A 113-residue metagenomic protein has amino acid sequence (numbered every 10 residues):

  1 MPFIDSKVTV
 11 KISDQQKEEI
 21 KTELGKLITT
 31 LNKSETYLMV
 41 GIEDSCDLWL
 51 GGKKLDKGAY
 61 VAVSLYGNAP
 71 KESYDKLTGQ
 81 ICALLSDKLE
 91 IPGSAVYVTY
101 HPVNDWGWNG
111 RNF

Functional and structural regions predicted by a protein language model:
M1-F113: Interaction-mediating elements
